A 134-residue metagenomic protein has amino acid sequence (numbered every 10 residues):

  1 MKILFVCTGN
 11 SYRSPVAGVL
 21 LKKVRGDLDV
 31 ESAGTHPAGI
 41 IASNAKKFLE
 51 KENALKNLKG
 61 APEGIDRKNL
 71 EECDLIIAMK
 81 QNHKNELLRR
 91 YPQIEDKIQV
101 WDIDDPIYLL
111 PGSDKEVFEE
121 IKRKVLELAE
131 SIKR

Functional and structural regions predicted by a protein language model:
M1-E71, L126, K133-R134: Conserved active-site segments centered on acidic
C7-N10, L49, I77, I98 (+1 more regions): Hydrophobic structural packing positions in well-ordered secondary structure
S11, P37, H83, I103-P106: Short, solvent-exposed loop/turn segments at secondary-structure junctions
S32, A78, Q99-D102: Structural signal for conserved beta-strand scaffold positions within catalytic alpha/beta enzyme cores
K59, C73, P106, L110: Generic anion/oxyanion-binding catalytic loop in active/binding sites
K68-Y91: Mid-chain, well-packed structural core segment of small domains
N85-R134: Phosphate-binding/catalytic loops
